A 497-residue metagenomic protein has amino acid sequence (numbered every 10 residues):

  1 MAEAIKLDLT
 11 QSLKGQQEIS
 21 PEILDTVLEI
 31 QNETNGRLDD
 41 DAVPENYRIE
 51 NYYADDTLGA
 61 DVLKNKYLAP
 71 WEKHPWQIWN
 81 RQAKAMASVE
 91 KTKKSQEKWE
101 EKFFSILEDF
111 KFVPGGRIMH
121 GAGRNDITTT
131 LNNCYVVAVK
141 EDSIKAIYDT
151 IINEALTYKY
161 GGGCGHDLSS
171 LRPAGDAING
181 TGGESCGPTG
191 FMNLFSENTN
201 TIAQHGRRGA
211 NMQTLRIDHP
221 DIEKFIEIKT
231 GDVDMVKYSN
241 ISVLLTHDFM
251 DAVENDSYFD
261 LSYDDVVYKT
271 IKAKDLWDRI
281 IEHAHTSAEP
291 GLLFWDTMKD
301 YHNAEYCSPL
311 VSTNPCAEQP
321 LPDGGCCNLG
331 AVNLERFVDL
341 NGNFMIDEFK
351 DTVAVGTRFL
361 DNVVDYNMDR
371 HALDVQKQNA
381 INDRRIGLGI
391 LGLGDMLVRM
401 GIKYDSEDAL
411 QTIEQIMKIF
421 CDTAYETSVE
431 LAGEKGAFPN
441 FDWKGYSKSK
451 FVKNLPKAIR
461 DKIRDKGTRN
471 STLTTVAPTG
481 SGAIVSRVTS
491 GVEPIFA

Functional and structural regions predicted by a protein language model:
M1-A497: Extended catalytic cores of very large enzyme megasubunits
